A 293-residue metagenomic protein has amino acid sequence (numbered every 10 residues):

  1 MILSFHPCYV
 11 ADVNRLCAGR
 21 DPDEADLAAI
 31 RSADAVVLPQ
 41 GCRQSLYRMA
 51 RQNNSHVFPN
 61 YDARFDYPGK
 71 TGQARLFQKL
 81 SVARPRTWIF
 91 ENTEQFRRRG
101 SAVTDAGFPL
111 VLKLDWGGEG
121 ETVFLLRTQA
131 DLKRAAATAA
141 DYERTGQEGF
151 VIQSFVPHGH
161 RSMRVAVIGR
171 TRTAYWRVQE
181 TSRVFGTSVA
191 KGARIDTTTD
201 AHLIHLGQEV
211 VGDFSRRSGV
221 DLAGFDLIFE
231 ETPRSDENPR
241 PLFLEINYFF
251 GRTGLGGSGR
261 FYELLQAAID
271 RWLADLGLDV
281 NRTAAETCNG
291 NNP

Functional and structural regions predicted by a protein language model:
I2-E91, R98: Conserved N-proximal alpha/beta basic substrate-recognition cap immediately N-terminal to, or forming the N-lobe
D62-V151, H205: Active-site nucleotide/adenylate-binding loops and adjacent lid/helix of ATP-dependent enzymes
F90, V123-T128, V167-I168, E230 (+1 more regions): Short beta-strand-to-turn element immediately C-terminal to the catalytic PLP-Schiff-base lysine in fold type I
L110, V151, T173-A174, L242-E245: Protein kinase-like catalytic core scaffold
R127-R217: Phosphate-binding site of ATP-dependent enzymes
R164-V167, R234-G254: A short beta-strand motif that forms the metal-chelation/ATP-contact edge of phosphoryl-transfer active sites
S182-K191, R252-Y262: A short, polar/charged loop-to-alpha-helix boundary motif
F185-F243, L264-E286, G290-N292: A long amphipathic alpha-helix within ATP-dependent nucleotide-binding catalytic cores
